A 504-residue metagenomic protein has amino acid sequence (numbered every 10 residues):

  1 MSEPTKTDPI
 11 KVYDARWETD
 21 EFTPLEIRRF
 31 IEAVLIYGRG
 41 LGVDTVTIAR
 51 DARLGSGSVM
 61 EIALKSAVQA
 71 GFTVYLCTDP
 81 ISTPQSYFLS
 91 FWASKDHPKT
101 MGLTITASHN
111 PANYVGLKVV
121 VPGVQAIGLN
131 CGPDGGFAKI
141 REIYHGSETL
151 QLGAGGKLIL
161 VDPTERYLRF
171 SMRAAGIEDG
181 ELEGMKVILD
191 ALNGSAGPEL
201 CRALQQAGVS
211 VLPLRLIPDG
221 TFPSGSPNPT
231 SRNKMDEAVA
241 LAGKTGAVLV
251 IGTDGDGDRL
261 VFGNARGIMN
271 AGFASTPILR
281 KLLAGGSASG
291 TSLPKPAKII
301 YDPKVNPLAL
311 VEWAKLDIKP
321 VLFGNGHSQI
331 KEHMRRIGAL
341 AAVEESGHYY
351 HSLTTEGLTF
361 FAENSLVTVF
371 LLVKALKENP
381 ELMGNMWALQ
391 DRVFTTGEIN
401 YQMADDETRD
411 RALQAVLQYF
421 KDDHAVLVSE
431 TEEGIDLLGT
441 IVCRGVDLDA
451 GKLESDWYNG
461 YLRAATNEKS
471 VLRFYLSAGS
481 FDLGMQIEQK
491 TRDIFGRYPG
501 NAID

Functional and structural regions predicted by a protein language model:
M1-A70, K157-V187: An N-terminal, well-structured beta->alpha segment
S2-P4, V115-T245: Gly/Ser/Thr-enriched, mixed-charge loops and adjacent short helices that form phosphate/oxyanion-binding elements
I36, D44-Y114, R202-G263: N-terminal small/polar loop signature for handling phosphorylated ligands or for N-terminal nucleophile
Y75-T83, I268-A271, F323-N325: Active-site nucleophile and cofactor-binding loops and adjacent substrate-binding regions of central metabolic enzymes
K99-Y114, A242-N264, M269, P320-A362: Glycine-rich phosphate-binding loop
A112-C131, E142, G146, E237-D317: Replace "Mg2+/Mn2+-dependent" with "divalent metal-dependent
P213-R215, G267-G286, L358-L371: Gly/Ser/Thr-rich active-site loops/lids in small-molecule metabolic enzymes that frequently grip phosphoryl groups
L293-D504: Phosphate-binding and adjacent anionic-ligand microenvironments
